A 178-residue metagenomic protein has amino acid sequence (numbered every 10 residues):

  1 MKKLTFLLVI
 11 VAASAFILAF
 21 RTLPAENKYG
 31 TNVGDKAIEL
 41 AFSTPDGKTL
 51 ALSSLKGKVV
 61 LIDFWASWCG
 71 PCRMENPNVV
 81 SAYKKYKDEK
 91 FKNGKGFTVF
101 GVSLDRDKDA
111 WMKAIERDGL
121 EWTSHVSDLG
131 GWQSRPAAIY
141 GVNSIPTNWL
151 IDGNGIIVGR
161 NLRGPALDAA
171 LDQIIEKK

Functional and structural regions predicted by a protein language model:
M1-K28, K178: Bacterial Sec-dependent N-terminal signal peptides
T22-S53, E176-K177: N-terminal "domain-start" segment that seeds a small globular fold
S43, F100, D105-D107, M112-W149 (+1 more regions): Short, internal strand/loop/helix patches that form the active-site neighborhood or redox-interaction surface
K56-G57, F64-K85: Conserved redox-active cysteine motifs that mediate thiol-disulfide chemistry, especially di-cysteine Cys-X(1-2)-Cys
V59-V60, F97, P146: Alpha/beta-hydrolase fold active-site loops
N76, V80-Y83, K108, M112 (+1 more regions): Extracytoplasmic/secreted envelope proteins and their assembly/folding machinery, especially bacterial periplasmic
E89-K95: Intrinsically disordered, low-complexity Ser/Thr- and acidic-rich flexible linkers and loops, especially at boundaries
S144-K178: Thiol-/selenol-based redox modules, centered on thioredoxin-like and closely related oxidoreductase domains
